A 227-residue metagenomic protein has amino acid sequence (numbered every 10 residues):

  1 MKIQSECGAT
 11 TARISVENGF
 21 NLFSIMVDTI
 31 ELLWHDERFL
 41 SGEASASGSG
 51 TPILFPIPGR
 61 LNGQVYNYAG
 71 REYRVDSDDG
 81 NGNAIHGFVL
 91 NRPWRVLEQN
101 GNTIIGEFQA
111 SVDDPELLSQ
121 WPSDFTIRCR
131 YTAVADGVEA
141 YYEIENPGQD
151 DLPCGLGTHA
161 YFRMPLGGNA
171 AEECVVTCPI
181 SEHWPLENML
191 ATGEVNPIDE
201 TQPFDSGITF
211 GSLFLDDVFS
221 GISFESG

Functional and structural regions predicted by a protein language model:
M1-G8, A44-G48, S111, T126 (+1 more regions): Beta-strand-rich recognition/accessory modules
M1-S77, S226: Beta-strand-rich N-terminal accessory domains
I3-S5, A12, V16, A110-G167: Acidic, contiguous internal or C-terminal segments within carbohydrate-active enzymes that form a structured patch used
G8, G19, R60, F88-N91 (+3 more regions): Residues that act as N-cap/strand-start positions at coil-to-secondary-structure junctions
E31-G48, E72-W94, G106, A171-E182 (+1 more regions): Glycine-rich, pocket-lining loop/helix-strand segments that form or immediately flank
N67-R71, L97-I105, T132-G137, L166-E172: A short, structured loop/turn motif at beta-sheet edges
R74-V75, D151-P153, Y161-M164, G168-G227: Active-site/ligand-binding surface loops and adjacent short beta/alpha elements that line catalytic pockets across
D76-A135: Extended, loop-rich substrate-binding clefts of extracytoplasmic carbohydrate-active enzymes
